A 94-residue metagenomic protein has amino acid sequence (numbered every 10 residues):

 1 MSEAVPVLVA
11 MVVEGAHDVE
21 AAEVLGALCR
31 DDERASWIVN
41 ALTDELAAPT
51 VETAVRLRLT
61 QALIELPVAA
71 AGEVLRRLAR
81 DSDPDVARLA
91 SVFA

Functional and structural regions predicted by a protein language model:
M1, P6-E14, D18-E33, D44 (+3 more regions): Structural detector for internal amphipathic alpha-helices that build alpha-solenoid repeat scaffolds
A35-W37: Basic, amphipathic alpha-helix used for nucleic-acid engagement in HTH/winged-helix/SANT-Myb modules and analogous
N40-L42: Repeat-mediated protein-protein interaction surfaces in helical alpha-solenoids
D81-P84: Short coil/turn segments at helix-helix junctions and helix-capping linkers within large alpha-helical proteins
